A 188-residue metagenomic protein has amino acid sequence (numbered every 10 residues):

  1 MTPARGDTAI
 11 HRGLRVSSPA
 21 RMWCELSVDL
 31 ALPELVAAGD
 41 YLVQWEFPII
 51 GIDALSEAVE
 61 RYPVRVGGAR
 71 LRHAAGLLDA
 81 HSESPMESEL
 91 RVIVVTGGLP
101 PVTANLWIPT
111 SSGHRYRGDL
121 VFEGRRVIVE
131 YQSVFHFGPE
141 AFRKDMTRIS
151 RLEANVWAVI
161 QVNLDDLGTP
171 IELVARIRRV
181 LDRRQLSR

Functional and structural regions predicted by a protein language model:
M1-G51: Hydrophobic alpha-helical segments and helix pairs
Q44-R188: Surface segments flanking catalytic/ligand-binding clefts of nucleic-acid enzymes
